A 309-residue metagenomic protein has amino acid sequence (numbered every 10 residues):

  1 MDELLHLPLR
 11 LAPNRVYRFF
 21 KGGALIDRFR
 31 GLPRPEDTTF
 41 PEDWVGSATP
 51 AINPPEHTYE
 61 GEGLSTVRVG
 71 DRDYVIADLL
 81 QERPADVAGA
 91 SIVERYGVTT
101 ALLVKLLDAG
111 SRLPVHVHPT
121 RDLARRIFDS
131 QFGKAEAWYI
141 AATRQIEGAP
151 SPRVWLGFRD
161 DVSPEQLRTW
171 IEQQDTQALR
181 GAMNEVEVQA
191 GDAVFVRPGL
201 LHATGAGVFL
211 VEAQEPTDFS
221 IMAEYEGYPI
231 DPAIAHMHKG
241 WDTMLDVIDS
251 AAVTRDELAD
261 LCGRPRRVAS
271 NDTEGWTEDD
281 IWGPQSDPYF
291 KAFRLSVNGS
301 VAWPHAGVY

Functional and structural regions predicted by a protein language model:
M1-S163, E226-S270, E274, E278 (+1 more regions): Transition-metal
V115-H118, E187-A206, A213-E215: Conserved metal-binding segment of the jelly-roll/cupin
A124-R126, L201-A206, V211-Q214, L295 (+1 more regions): Short beta-strand His + acidic residue motifs that chelate non-heme Fe in jelly-roll/DSBH and cupin folds
E136-W138, A203-Y228: A short hydrophobic beta-strand segment most commonly corresponding to one strand of the jelly-roll/cupin
A141-F195: Intrinsically disordered, low-complexity linker/loop segments enriched in Gly/Pro and charged/polar residues
Q189, R197, G205-V208, W276-T277 (+1 more regions): Short gly/pro-enriched beta-turn/loop segments at secondary-structure junctions
P265-Y309: Acidic/His-leaning functional-site neighborhoods
